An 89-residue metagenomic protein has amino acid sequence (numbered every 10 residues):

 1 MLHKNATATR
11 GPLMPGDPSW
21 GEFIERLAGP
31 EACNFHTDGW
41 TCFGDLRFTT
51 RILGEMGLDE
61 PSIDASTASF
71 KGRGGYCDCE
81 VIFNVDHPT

Functional and structural regions predicted by a protein language model:
M1-C42: Propeptides and adjacent flexible N-terminal/non-core segments of secreted, proteolytically processed extracellular
R26-C33, E55, D59, R73: Surface-exposed polar/charged interaction patches
F35, G44, C79-V81: Residue-level detector of bioactive/disordered segments in secreted/extracellular proteins and virion assembly
G39, F48, F83-V85: Secreted/processed peptides and extracellular or luminal domains of membrane proteins
G39-F43, M56, E60: Generic detection of long, well-ordered alpha-helical segments
G44, F48, A65: Basic, alpha-helical nucleic-acid-binding regions used in initiation and control of genome expression
T50-L53: Folded, disulfide-stabilized extracellular/luminal domains of secretory-pathway proteins
E60-T89: Short, compact, well-ordered microdomains
